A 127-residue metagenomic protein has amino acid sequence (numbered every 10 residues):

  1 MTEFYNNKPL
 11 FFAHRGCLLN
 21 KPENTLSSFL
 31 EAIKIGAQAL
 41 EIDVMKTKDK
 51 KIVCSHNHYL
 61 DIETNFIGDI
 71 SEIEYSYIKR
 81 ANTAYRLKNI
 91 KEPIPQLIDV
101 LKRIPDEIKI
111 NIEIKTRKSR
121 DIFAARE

Functional and structural regions predicted by a protein language model:
M1-E127: Phosphate-group recognition and catalysis centered on beta-loop-alpha active-site segments
